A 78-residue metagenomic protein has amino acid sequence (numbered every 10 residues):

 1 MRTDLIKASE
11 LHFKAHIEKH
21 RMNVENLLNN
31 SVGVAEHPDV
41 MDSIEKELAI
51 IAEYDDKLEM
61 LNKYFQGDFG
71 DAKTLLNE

Functional and structural regions predicted by a protein language model:
M1-E78: Extended, charge-rich alpha-helical interface modules
